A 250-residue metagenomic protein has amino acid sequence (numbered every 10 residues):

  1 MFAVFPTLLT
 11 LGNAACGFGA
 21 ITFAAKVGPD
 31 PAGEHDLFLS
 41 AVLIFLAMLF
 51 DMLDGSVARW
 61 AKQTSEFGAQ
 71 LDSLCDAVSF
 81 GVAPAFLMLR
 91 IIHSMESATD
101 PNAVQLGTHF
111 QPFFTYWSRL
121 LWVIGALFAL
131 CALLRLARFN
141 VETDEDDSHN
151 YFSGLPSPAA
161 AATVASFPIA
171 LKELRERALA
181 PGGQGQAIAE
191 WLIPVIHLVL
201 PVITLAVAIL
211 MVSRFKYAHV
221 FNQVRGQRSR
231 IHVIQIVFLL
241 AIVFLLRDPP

Functional and structural regions predicted by a protein language model:
M1-A14, S56-A77, L120, L136-A159 (+1 more regions): Interhelical loop and helix-boundary elements at the membrane-water interface of polytopic inner-membrane proteins
M1-M52, L240-V243: Topogenic membrane-insertion module of multi-pass membrane proteins
L8, V42, W60-L136: Multi-pass membrane catalytic core of lipid/isoprenoid biosynthesis enzymes
F18-A25, G81-I92, T163-A170: Membrane-interfacial alpha-helical segments at the cytosolic side of multi-pass membrane proteins
P31-D36, Q111-L121, F152, A187-L198: Interfacial loop-to-helix junctions that mark the boundaries of transmembrane helices in multi-pass membrane
F38-M48, S118-L130, V195-A206: Structural signature of hydrophobic alpha-helical transmembrane segments
D144, H149-P250: C-terminal membrane-associated helical module and adjoining short loops/tails
